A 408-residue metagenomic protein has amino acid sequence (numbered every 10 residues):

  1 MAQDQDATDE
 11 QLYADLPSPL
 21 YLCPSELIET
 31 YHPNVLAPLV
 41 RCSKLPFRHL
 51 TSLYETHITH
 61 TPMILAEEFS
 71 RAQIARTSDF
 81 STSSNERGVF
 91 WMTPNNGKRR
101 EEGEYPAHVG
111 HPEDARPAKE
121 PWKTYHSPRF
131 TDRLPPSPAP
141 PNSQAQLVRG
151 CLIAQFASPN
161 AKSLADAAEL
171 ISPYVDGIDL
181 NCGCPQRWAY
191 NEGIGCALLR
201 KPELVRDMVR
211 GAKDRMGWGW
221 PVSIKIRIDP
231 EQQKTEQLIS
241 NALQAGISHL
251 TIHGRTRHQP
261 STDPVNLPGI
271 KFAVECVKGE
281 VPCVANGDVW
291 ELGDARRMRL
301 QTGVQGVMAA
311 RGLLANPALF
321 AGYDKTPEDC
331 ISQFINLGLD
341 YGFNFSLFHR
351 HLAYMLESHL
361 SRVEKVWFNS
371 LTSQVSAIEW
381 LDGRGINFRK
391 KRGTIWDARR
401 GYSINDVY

Functional and structural regions predicted by a protein language model:
M1-V40, L45-P46, L53, R99 (+7 more regions): Alpha/beta catalytic cores of nucleotide-metabolism and tRNA/nucleoside-modifying enzymes
T8-I28, L39-L170: Glycine-rich, positively charged N-terminal anion/phosphate-binding segment
P38, S158-P159, S163-Q186, Y190-W218 (+2 more regions): Conserved alpha/beta-domain cores
L39-R41, I64-A66, A157-P159, G183-P185 (+4 more regions): Active-site beta-loop-alpha junctions enriched in small/polar residues
H60, G177-D179, S223-K225, V284-N286: Generic enzyme active-site microenvironment
T61, G177-P185, Q244-R255, G306-L314: Non-cysteine beta-strand/loop elements that form the S-adenosyl-L-methionine
G150, R187-D207, R255-L267, A321: Glycine-rich tight-turn/loop motif centered on a GG-T
